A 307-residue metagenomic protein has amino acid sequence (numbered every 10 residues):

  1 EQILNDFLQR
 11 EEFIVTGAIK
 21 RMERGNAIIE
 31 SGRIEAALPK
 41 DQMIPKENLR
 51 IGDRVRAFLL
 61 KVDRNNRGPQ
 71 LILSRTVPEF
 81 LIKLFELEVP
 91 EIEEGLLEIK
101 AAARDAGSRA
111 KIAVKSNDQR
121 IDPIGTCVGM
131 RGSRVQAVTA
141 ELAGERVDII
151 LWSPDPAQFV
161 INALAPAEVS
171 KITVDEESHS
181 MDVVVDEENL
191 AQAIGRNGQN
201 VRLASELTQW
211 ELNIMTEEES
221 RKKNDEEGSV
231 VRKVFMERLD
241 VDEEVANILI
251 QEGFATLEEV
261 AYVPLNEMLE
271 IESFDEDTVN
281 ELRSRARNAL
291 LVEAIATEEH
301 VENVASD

Functional and structural regions predicted by a protein language model:
E1-D307: RNA-contacting regions in translation and RNA-metabolism proteins, encompassing KH/S1 modules where present
